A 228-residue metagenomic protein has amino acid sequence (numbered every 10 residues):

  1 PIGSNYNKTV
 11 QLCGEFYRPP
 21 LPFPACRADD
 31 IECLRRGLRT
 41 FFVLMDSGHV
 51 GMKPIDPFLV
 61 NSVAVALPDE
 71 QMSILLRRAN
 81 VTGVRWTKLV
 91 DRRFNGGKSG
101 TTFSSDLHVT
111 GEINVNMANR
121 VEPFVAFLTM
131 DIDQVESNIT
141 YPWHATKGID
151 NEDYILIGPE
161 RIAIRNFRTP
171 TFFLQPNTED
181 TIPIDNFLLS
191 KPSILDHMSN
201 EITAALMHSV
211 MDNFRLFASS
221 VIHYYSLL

Functional and structural regions predicted by a protein language model:
I2-M130, P142-D150, Y154-L156, L228: Tubular lipid-binding modules of the TULIP superfamily
V10, G51, Q134, M207-V210: Short linear sequence motifs
S105, V135-S137: Envelope-exposed proteins and targeting segments
H144-R215: Extended amphipathic ligand-handling, pore-lining, and cofactor/metal-binding catalytic surfaces
N213-L228: Short, low-complexity, Pro/Ser/Thr/Gly-rich segments in the mature regions of secreted, periplasmic
